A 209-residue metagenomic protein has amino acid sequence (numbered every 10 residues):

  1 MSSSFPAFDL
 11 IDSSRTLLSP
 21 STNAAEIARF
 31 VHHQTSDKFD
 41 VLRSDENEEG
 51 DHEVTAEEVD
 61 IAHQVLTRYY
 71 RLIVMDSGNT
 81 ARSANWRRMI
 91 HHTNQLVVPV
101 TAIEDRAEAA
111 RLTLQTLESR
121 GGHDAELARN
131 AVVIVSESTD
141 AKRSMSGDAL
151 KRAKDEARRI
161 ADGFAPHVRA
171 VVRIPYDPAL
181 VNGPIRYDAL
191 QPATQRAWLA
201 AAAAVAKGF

Functional and structural regions predicted by a protein language model:
M1-F39: Phosphate-binding loop that captures ATP/GTP phosphates
S13-P20, E48-H52, E104: Flexible beta-alpha connector loops of hexameric P-loop NTPases
R29-Q34, K38-M89: Phosphate-binding/switch loop-helix module in NTP-utilizing enzymes
L72, Q95-V98, V132, A170: Well-ordered beta-strand positions
T80, N94-T113, T139-A141: Conserved Switch II/interswitch segment of TRAFAC-class P-loop GTPases
A110-N130: Conserved C-terminal guanine-recognition region of P-loop GTPase G domains, centered on the G4
E137-P192: Beta-strand-loop-alpha "switch" segments that mediate conformational coupling across diverse proteins
N182-F209: NTP-binding/hydrolysis catalytic cores, primarily Walker-type P-loop NTPases
